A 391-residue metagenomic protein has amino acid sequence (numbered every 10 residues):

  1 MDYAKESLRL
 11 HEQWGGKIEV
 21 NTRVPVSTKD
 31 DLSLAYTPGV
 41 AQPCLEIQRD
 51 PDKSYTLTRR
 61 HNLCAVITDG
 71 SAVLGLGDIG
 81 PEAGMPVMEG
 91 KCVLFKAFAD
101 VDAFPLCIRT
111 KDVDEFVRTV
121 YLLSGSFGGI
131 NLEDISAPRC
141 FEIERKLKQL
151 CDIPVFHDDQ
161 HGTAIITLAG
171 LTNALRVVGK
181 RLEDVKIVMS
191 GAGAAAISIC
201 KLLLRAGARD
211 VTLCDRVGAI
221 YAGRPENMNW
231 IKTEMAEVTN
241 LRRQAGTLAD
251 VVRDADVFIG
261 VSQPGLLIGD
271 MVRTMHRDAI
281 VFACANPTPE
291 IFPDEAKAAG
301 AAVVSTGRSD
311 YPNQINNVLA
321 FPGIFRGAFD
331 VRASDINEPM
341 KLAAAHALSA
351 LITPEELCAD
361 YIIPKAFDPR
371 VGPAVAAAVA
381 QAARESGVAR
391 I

Functional and structural regions predicted by a protein language model:
M1-V155, A376, Q381-A382, S386-R390: N-terminal ligand-binding/catalytic initiation module
E12, Y55-R60, K96-A97, L122-S124 (+8 more regions): Solvent-exposed alpha-helices and their adjacent loops that cap or buttress functional pockets in soluble metabolic
D69-S71, I79, I108-R109, D134-A137 (+5 more regions): Short, ordered loop/turn segments at secondary-structure junctions
L74, I79-A99, C151, H157 (+2 more regions): Glycine-rich phosphate/diphosphate-binding loop of Rossmann-like nucleotide-binding domains
P105, N131-D134, V155-D158, M189 (+5 more regions): General beta-strand structural signal in soluble alpha/beta enzymes
D158-D159, V178-K180, A283-I391: Adenosine-phosphate binding glycine-rich loop
K232-A302, R308-D310: Rossmann-like adenosine-cofactor binding region
